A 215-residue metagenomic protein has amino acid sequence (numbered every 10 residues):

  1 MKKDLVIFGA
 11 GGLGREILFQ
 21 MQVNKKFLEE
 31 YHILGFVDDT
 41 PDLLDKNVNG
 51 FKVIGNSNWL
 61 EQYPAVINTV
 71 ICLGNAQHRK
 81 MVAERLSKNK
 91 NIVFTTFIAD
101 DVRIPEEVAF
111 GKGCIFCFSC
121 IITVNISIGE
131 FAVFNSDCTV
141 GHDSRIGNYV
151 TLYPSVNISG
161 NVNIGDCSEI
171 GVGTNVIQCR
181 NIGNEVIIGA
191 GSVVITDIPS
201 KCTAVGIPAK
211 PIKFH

Functional and structural regions predicted by a protein language model:
K2-M21: Glycine-rich adenosine-cofactor-binding loop
D4-L5, H32-L34, V66-V70, N184: Short active-site oxyanion
L13, D42, K210: Conserved Rossmann-like nucleotide-cofactor binding loop
K25-E30, K88-I92: Short helix-capping segments at alpha-helix termini
K26-K46: NAD(P)-binding Rossmann-fold cofactor-contacting core
P41-R103: Phosphate-bearing ligand-interacting subdomains that bind or position ATP/ADP/UDP/GDP/NAD(P) or nucleotide-linked
T96-V205, A209-I212: Structural signal for interior beta-strand "rungs" in well-ordered beta-sheet cores of soluble enzyme domains
